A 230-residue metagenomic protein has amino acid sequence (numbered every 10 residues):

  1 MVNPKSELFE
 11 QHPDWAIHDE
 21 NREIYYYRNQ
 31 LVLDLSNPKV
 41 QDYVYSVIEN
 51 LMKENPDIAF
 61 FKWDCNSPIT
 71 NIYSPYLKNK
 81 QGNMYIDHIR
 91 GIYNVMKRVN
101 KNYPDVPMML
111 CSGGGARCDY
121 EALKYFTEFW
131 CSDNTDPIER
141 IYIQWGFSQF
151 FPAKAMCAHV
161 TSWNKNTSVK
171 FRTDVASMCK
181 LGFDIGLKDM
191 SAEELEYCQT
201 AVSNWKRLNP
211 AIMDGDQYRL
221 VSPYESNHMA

Functional and structural regions predicted by a protein language model:
M1: Glycine/alanine-rich phosphate-binding loops at beta-alpha junctions
K5, D119-Y120, E225-M229: Short, solvent-exposed polar/charged micro-motifs at secondary-structure junctions
E7-K170, D174, K180-E196: Active-site neighborhood of glycoside hydrolase catalytic domains
D184-A230: Glycan-recognition and catalytic regions of carbohydrate-active enzymes
